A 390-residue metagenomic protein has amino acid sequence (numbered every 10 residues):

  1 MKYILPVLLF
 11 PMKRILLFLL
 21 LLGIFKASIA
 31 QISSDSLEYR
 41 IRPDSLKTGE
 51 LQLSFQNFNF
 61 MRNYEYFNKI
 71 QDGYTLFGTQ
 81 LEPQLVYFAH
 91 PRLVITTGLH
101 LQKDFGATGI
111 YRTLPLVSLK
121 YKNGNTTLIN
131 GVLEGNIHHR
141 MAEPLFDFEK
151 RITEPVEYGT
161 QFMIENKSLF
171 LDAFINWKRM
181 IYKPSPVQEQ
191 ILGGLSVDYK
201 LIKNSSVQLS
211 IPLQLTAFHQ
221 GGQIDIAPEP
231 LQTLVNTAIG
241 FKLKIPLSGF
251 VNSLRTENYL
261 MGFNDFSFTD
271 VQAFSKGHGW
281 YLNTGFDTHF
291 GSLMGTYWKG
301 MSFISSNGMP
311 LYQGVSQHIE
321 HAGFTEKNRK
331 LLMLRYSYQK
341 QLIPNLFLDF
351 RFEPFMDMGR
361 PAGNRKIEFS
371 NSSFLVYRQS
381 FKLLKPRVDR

Functional and structural regions predicted by a protein language model:
I32-E50, H90-R92, N125, K200-P212 (+4 more regions): Short loop/turn motifs that connect adjacent beta-strands in outer-membrane beta-barrel proteins
L51-N57, T97, L128-N130, F162 (+6 more regions): Membrane-embedded beta-strand positions of outer-membrane beta-barrel proteins
F55-N63, L99-F105, N123, V132-I137 (+10 more regions): Transmembrane beta-strands of outer-membrane beta-barrel pores
T75-L81, G109-P115, E154-Y158, V187-G193 (+4 more regions): Residues that define the transmembrane beta-barrel architecture of outer-membrane proteins
L81-Y87, V117-Y121, T160-I164, L195-Y199 (+4 more regions): Residues on the lipid-exposed face of transmembrane beta-strands in outer-membrane beta-barrel proteins
T127-D198: Surface-exposed coil loops of outer-membrane beta-barrel proteins
H139-P144, D270-S275, G285, H289-F355: Outer membrane beta-barrel transmembrane domains
I367-R390: Outer-membrane beta-barrel "beta-signal"
